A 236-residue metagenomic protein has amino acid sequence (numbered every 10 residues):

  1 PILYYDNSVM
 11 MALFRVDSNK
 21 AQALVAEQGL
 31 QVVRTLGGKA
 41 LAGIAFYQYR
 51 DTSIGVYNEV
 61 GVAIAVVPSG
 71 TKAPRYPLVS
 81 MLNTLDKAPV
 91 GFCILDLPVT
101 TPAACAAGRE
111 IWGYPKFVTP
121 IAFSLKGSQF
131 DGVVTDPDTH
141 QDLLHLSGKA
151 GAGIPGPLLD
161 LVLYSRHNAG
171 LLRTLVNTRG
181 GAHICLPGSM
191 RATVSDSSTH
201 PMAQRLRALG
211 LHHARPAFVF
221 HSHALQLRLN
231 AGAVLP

Functional and structural regions predicted by a protein language model:
P1-Y57, S69, L78, T199-M202 (+3 more regions): N-terminal domain-onset segments
Y5-D6, P77, P115, S165: Compositionally biased, intrinsically disordered low-complexity regions enriched in proline and serine
A23-L24, A63-A65, F92-I94, I184 (+1 more regions): Hydrophobic transmembrane signal anchors and adjacent membrane-proximal interface regions, especially in viral
L36-K39, V67-K72, K87-F92, P120-I121 (+2 more regions): Glycine-rich loops and low-complexity Gly/Arg-rich segments that provide flexible linkers or classic glycine-based
A40, N58-V60, K126-S128: A generic structural signal for short beta-strands and their flanking turns/coil linkers
A40-A42, L85, A107, P157: Short linear sequence motifs
G43-P98: Hydrophobic/aromatic-rich structural module bridging two neighboring secondary-structure elements via a short loop
L95-P236: Interaction-surface and assembly-scaffold signal
